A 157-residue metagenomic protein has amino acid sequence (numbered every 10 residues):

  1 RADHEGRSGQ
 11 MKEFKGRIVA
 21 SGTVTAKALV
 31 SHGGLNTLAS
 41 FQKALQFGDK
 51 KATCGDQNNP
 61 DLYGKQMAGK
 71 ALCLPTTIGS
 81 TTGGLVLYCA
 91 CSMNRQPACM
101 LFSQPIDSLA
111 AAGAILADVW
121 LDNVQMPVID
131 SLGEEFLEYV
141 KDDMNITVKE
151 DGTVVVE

Functional and structural regions predicted by a protein language model:
R1-S8: N-terminal amphipathic/basic-hydrophobic helices that include classical n-h-c signal peptides and signal-anchor
E13-V24, L29-V155: Feature captures the catalytic cores and cofactor-binding loops of soluble hydro-lyases/lyases that act on carboxylate
